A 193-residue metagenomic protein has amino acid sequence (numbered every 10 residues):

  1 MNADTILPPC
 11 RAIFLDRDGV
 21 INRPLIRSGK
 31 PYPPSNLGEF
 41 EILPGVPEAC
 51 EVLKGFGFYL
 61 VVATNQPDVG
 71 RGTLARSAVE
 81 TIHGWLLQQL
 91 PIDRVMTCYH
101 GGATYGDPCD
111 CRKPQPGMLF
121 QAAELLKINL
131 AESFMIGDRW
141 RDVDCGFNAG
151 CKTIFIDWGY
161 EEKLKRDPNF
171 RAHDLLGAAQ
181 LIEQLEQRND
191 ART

Functional and structural regions predicted by a protein language model:
N2-R11, S77-R94, A103-M135, R139-T193: Asp-based, Mg2+/Mn2+-dependent phosphohydrolase catalytic module
N2-Y59: Active-site neighborhood of HAD-like aspartate-dependent phosphohydrolases
L15-R17, T64, G137-D138: Active-site flanking residues adjacent to catalytic metal/cofactor-binding acidic residues
D18, P67, G159: Anionic group-transfer/hydrolysis microenvironments
N22-P24, G29, R71, D144 (+2 more regions): Conserved protein kinase catalytic core
R23-L25, Y99, D157: Residue-level signal for short segments within beta-strands and strand-turn junctions of well-structured beta-sheet
P34, G38, R71, D110-C111 (+1 more regions): Pocket-edge positions in alpha/beta enzyme catalytic cores
V46, C50-H83, I92-G101, G146: Substrate-recognition element of Asp-dependent hydrolases with the DxDx(T/V) motif
